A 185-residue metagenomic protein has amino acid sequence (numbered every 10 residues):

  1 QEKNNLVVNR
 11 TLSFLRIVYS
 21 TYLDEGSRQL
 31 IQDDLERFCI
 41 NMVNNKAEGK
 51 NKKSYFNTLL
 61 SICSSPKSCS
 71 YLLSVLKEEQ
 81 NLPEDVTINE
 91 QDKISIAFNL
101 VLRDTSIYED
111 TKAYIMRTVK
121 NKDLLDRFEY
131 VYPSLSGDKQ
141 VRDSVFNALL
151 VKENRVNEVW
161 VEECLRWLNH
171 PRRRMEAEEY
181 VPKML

Functional and structural regions predicted by a protein language model:
Q1-L185: Long, ordered, helix-rich scaffold segments
